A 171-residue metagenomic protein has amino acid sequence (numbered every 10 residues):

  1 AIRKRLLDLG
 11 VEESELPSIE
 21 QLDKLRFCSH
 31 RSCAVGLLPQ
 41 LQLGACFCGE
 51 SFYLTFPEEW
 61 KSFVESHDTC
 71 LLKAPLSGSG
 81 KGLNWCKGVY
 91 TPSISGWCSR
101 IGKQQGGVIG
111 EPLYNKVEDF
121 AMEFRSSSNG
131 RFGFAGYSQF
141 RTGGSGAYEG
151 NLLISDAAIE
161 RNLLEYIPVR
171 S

Functional and structural regions predicted by a protein language model:
A1-S62, G78: Conserved N-proximal alpha/beta basic substrate-recognition cap immediately N-terminal to, or forming the N-lobe
S32-G36, P57, Y90-G96, E165-S171: Well-ordered, non-membrane alpha-helical segments in soluble/globular domains
G44-C48, L71, C86-N115: Conserved ATP-binding module of the ATP-grasp superfamily
E50-S51, C70-I94, A121, G144-R161: Glycine-rich phosphate-binding loop of ATP-grasp-fold ATP-dependent ligases
F63-L71: Acidic/histidine-enriched active-site and ligand-binding environments that engage anionic O-linkages
L76-G78, P112-V117, S126-S128, Q139-R141: Short, flexible loop/turn elements at secondary-structure junctions
Q105-I109, Y114-F124, S145-A147: Core active-site phosphate/anionic-ligand binding loop and the adjoining beta-turn-alpha structural block in enzyme
F124-S171: ATP-dependent carboxylate/phosphate-activation module, predominantly the ATP-grasp catalytic core and closely related
